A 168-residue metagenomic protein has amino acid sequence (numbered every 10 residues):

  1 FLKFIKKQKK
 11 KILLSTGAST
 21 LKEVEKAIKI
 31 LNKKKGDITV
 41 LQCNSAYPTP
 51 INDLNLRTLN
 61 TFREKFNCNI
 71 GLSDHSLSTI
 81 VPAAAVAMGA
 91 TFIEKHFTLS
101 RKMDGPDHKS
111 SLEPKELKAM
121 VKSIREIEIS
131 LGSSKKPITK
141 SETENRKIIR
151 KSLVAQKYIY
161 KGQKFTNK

Functional and structural regions predicted by a protein language model:
F1-K168: Catalytic cores and adjacent flexible loops of soluble metabolic enzymes that perform enolate/carbanion chemistry on
